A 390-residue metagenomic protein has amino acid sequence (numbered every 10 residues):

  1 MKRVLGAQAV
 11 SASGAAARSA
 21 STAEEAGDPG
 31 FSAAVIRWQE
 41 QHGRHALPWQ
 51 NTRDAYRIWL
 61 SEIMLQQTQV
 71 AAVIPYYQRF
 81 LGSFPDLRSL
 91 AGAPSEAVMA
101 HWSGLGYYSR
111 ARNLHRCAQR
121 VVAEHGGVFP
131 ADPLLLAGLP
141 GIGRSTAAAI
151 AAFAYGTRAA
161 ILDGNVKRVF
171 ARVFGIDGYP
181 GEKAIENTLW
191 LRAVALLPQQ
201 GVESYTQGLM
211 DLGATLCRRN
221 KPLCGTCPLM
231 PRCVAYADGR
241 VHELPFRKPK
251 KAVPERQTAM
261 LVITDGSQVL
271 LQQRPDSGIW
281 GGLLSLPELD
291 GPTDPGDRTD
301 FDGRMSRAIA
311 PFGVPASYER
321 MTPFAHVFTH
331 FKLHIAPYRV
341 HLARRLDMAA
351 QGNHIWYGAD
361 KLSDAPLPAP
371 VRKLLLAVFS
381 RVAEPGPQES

Functional and structural regions predicted by a protein language model:
M1-H45, Q50-N51, A214-S390: Intrinsically disordered, low-complexity, charged terminal extensions of DNA damage-control enzymes
V4, A34-G225, L229-H242, V253-E255 (+1 more regions): Catalytic cores of DNA base-excision repair glycosylases
